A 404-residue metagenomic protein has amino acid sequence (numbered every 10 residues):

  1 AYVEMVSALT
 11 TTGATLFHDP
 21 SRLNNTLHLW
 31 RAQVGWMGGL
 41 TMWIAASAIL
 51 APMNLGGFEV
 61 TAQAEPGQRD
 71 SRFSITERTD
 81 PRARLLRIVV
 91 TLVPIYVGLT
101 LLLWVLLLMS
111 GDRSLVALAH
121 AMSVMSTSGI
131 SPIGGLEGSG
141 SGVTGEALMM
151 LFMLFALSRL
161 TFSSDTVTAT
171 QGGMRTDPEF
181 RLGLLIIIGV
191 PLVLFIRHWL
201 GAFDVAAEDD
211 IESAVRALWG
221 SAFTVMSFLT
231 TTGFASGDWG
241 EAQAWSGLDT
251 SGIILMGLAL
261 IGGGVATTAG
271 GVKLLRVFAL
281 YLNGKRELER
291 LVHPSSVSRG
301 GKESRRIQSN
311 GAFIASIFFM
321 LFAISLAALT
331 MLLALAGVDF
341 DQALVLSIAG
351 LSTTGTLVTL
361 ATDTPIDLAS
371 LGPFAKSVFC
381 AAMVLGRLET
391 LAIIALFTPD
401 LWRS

Functional and structural regions predicted by a protein language model:
A1-S404: Membrane-proximal intracellular helices of multi-pass ion channels
